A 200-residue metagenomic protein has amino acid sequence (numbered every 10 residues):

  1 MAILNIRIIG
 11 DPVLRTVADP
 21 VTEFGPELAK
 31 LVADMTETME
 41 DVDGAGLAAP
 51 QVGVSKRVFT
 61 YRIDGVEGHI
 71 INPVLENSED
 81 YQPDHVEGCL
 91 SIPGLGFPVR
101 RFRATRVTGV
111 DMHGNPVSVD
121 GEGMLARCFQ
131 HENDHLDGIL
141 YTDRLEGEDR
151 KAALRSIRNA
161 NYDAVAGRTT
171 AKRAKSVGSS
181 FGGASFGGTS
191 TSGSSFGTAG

Functional and structural regions predicted by a protein language model:
M1-G200: Positively charged
